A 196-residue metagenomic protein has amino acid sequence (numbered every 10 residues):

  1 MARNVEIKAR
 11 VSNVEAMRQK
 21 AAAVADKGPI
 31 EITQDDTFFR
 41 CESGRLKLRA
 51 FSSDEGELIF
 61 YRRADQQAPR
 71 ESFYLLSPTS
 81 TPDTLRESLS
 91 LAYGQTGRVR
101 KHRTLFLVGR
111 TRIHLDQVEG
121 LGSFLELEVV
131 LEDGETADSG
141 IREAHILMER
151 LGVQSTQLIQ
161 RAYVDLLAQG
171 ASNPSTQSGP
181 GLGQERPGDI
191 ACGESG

Functional and structural regions predicted by a protein language model:
M1-R110, L151-P174, C192: N-terminal strand-loop-strand beta-hairpin
E15-M17, E135-D138: Short acidic, Gly/Pro-enriched loop/turn segments at secondary-structure junctions
R100-D133: Conserved, surface-exposed functional patches that form binding/active-site neighborhoods
T136-Q157: Mixed-charge, glycine-accented linear interaction segment located at domain edges/termini
P180-L182: Low-complexity, intrinsically disordered Ser/Thr/Pro- and acidic-rich segments
